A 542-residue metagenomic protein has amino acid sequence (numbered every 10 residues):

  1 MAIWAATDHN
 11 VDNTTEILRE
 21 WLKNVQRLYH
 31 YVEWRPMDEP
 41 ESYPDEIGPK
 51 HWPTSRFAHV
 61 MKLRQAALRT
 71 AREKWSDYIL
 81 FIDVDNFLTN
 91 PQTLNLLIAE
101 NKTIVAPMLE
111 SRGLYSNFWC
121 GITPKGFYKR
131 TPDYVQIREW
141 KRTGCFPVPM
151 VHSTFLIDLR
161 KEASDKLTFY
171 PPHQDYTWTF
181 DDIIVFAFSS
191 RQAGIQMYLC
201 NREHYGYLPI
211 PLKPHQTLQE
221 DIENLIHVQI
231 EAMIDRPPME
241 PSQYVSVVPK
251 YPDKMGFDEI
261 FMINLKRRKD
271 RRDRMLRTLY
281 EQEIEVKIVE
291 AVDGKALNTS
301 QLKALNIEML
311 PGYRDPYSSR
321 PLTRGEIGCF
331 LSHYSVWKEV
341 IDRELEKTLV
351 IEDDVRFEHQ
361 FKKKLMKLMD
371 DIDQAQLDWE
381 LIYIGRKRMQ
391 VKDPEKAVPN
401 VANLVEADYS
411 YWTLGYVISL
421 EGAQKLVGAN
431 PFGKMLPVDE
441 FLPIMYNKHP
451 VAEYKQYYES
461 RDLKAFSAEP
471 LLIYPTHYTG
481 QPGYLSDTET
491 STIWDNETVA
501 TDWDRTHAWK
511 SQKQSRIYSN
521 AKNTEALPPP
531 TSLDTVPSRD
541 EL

Functional and structural regions predicted by a protein language model:
M1-A6, A67, F257-M262: Hydrophobic targeting segments
N10, I17-L22, D77-F81, L88 (+1 more regions): Mobile, glycine-rich extracellular loop/lid and propeptide segments that shape or gate substrate/ligand access
N13-D77, V286-L345: Active-site-proximal specificity loops/subdomain of glycosyltransferases
R69, W75-F87, E346-R356: Short beta-strand-to-loop acidic/aromatic patch adjacent to the donor-nucleotide binding site
R72-E73, F87-F127, L368-D393: Conserved donor NDP-sugar-binding/catalytic core segment of glycosyltransferases
P107-S111, I122-V148, T154-S164, M389-D408 (+1 more regions): Short, flexible, basic/aromatic active-site loop/helix in glycosyltransferases
E110, T154, Q174-W178, I184 (+2 more regions): An acidic/histidine-cluster motif and surrounding catalytic segment that typifies divalent-metal-assisted enzyme active
P132-I184, S190-I195, V438-M445: Conserved catalytic loops of nucleotide-sugar-dependent glycosyltransferases that act on lipid-linked
